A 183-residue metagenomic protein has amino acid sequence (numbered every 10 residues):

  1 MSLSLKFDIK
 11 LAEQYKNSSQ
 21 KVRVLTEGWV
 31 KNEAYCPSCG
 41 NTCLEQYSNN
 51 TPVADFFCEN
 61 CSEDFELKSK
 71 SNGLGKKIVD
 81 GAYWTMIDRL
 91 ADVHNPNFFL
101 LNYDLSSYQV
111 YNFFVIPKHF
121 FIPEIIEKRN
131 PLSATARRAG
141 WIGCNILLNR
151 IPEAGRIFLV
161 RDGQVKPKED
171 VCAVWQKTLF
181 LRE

Functional and structural regions predicted by a protein language model:
M1-A12: A boundary/linker detector
A12-V24, P37-E45: Short Cys/His-rich Zn2+-coordinating modules
R23-E33, Q46-P52: Short, flexible, mixed-charge glycine/proline-rich loop motifs that serve as phosphate/nucleic-acid-contacting
C36-C39, C58-C61: Short cysteine-rich clusters marking metal-coordination/redox-active sites
C43-N49, K68-N72: Short Cys/His-rich "knuckle" micro-motifs
S62-N97: Short metal-binding segments enriched for Cys and/or His
V93-V110: Extended, Lys/Arg-enriched charged tracts that mediate electrostatic binding to polyanionic substrates
Y111-E183: Long, low-complexity, charged/polar intrinsically disordered regions in eukaryotic proteins
